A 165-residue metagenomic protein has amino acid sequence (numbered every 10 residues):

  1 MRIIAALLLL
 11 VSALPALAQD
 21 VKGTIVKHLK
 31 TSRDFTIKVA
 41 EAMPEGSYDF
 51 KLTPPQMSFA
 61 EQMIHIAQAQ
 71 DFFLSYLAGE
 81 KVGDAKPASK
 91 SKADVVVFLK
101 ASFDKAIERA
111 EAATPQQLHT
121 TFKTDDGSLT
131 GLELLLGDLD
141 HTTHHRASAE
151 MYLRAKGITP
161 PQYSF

Functional and structural regions predicted by a protein language model:
M1, T31-S32, K100: Short hydrophobic/aromatic segments of transmembrane alpha-helices and their interfaces
M1-I4, V21, G131: Structural motif marking the loop-to-transmembrane transition
I3-A13: Sec-dependent N-terminal signal peptides
L14-A18: Sec/Tat signal peptide C-region and signal peptidase I cleavage site
Q19-V26: Short, low-complexity N-terminal intrinsically disordered segments enriched in polar/charged residues
V26, K30, D34-I37, E45-A85 (+1 more regions): Short, contiguous alpha-helical
V39, K90-K123, L129-H144: Acidic/histidine-rich alpha-helical segments that form the ligand environment of transition-metal centers
A42: Short, polar/acidic, helix-capping and beta-turn segments at strand->helix junctions that line the mouths
